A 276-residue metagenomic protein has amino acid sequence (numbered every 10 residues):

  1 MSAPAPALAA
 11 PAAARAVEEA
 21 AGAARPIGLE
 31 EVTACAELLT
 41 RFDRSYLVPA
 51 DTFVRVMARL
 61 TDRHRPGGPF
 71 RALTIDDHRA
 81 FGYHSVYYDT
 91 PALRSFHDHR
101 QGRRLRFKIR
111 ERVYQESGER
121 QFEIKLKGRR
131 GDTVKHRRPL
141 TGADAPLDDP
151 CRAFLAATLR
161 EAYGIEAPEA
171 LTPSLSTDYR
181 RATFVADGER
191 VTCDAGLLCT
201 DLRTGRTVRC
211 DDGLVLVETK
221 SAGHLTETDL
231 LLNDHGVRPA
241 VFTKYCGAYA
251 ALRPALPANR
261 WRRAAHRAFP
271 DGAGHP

Functional and structural regions predicted by a protein language model:
M1-P276: Phosphate-end processing signature that detects enzymes handling 5′-triphosphorylated RNA and polyphosphate
